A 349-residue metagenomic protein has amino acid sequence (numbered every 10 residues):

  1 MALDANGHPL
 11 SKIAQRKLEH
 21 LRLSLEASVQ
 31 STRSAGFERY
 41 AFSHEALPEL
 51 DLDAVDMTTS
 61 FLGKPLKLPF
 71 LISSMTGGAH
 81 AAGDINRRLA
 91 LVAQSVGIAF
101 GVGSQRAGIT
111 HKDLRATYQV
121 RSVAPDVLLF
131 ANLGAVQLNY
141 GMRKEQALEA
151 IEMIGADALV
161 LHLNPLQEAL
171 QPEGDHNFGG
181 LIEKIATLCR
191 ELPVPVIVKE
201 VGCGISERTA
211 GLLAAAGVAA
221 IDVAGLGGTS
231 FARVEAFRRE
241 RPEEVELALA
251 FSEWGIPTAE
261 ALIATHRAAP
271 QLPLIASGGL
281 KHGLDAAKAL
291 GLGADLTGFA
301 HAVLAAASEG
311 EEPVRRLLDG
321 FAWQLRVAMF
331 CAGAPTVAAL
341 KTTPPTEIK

Functional and structural regions predicted by a protein language model:
M1-L62, L66: An N-cap/entry alpha-helix motif that binds or orients negatively charged groups
A2-E26, V303-K349: C-terminal extensions of enzymes
F42-A107: N-terminal functional module of multi-domain proteins
T76-G78, R106-G108, A135-L138, P345: Short histidine/acidic/glycine/proline-rich micro-motifs that form metal- and phosphate-coordinating active-site loops
G78, G134, G155, G310-E311: Glycine-centered helix-coil hinge/cap
H80-R88, H111-K112, L138-E145: Glycine-rich anion/phosphate-binding loops
A90-L91, S95, S122-L129, V136-A276 (+1 more regions): Alpha/beta enzyme core
S95-A135: A gly/proline- and charged-residue-enriched helix-loop-helix capping module
